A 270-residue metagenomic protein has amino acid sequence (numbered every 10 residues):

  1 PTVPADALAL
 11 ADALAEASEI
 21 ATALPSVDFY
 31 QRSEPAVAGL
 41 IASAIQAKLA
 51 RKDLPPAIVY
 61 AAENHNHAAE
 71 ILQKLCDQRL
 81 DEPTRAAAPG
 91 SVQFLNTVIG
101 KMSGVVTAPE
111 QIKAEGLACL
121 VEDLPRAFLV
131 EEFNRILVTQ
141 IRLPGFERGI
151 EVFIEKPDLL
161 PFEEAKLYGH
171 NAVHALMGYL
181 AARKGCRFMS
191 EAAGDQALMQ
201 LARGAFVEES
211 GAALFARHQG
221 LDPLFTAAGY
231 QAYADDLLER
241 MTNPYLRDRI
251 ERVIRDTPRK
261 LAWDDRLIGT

Functional and structural regions predicted by a protein language model:
P1-T270: Substrate/ligand-engaging "lid" and interaction regions
